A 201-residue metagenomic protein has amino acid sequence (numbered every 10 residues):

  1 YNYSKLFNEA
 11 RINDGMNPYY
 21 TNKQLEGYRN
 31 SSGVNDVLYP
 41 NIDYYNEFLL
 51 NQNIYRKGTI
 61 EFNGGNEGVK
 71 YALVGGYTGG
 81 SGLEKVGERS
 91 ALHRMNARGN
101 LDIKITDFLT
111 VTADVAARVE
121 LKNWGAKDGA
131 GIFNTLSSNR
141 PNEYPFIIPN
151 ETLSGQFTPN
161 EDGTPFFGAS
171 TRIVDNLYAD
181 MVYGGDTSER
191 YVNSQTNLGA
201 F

Functional and structural regions predicted by a protein language model:
Y1-N41, T78, L83-S90, N96-Q195: Surface-exposed loop/interface segments of Gram-negative outer-membrane beta-barrel transport/assembly proteins
D36-N63, I148: Outer-membrane beta-barrel transmembrane domain signature of Gram-negative proteins, especially the mid-to-C-terminal
L50-E67, G75-G76, A116, Y178-F201: Outer-membrane beta-barrel transmembrane strands
N51, S90-A91: Charged, low-complexity surface patches
E67-G68, D107: Short coil turns and loop connectors of transmembrane beta-barrels in diderm outer membranes and organellar homologs
